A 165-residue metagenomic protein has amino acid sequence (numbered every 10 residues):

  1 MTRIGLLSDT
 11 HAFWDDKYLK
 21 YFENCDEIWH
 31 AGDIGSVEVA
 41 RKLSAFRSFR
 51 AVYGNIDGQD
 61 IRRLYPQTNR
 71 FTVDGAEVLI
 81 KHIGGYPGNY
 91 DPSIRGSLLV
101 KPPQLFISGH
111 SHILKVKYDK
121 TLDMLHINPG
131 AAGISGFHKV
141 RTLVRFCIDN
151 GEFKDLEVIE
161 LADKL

Functional and structural regions predicted by a protein language model:
M1-F49, D57-Q67, V73-G75, K139-T142 (+2 more regions): N-terminal active-site segment of His-dependent metallophosphoesterases
L6-S8, E27-D33, R50-N55, I80-H82 (+2 more regions): Active-site neighborhood of phospho(di)ester-bond hydrolases with catalytic His/Asp-centered motifs
A12-D16, G35-V39, I56-R62, G85-Y90 (+2 more regions): Active-site environment of divalent metal-dependent phosphoester hydrolases
R50, N89-E152, L156: Conserved beta-sheet core of the metallophosphoesterase superfamily
R50-P92, G96, V100: Helix-adjacent hinge/juxtasegments
V73, I83, P129-A131, I148 (+1 more regions): Active-site donor-binding loop signature of nucleotide-sugar glycosyltransferases
L156-L165: Short, solvent-exposed aromatic-acidic interface loops
